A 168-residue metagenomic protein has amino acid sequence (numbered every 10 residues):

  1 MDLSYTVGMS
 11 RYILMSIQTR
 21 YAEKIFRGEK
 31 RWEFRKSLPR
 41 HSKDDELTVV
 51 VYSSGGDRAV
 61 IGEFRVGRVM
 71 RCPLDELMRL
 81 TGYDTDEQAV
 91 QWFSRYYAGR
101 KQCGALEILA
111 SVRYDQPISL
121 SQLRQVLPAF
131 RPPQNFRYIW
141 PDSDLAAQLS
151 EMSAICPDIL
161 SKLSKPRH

Functional and structural regions predicted by a protein language model:
D2-I13, I17-K43, G56-I61, V69-H168: Contiguous surface segments at macromolecular interaction interfaces
L47-S54: Short conserved beta-strand and strand-loop elements enriched in small hydrophobics with frequent Asp/Gly
